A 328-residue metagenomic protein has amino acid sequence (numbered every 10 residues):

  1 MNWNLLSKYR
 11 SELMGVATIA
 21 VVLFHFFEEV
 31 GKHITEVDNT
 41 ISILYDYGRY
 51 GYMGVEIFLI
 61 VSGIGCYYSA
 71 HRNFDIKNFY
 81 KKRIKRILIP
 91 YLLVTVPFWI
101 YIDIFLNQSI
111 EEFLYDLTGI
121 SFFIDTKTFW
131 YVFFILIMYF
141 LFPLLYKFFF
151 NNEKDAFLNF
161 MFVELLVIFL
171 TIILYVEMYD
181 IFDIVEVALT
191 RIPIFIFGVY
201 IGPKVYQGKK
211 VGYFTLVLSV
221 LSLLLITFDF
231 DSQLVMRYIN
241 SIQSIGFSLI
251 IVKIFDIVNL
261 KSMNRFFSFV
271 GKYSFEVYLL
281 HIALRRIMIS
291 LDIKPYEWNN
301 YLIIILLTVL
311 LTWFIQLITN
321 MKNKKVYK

Functional and structural regions predicted by a protein language model:
M1-I168, K261, Y273, I293-K328: Membrane-cytosol interface segments of multi-pass membrane proteins, especially ER/Golgi lipid-handling enzymes
L5-S7, N78-R83, A188, L234 (+2 more regions): Short alpha-helical segments used as structural interaction elements across diverse proteins
H25, Y278-H281: Histidine-centered divalent metal-coordination motifs
T171-L174: Active-site-proximal loop/hinge segments that shape catalytic or ion-binding/gating pockets
E177, I181-E276, A283-I304: Alpha-helical transmembrane segments and terminal signal-anchor/GPI-anchor hydrophobic tails, characterized by long
